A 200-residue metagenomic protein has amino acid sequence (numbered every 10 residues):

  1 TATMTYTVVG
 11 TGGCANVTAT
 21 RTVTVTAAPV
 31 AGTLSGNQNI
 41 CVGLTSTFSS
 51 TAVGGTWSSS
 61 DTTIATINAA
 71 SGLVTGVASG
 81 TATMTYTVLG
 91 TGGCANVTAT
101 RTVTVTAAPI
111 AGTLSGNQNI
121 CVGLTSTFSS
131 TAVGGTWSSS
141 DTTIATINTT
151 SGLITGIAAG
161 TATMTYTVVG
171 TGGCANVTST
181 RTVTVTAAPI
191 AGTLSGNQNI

Functional and structural regions predicted by a protein language model:
T1-I200: Extracytoplasmic soluble-region selector
